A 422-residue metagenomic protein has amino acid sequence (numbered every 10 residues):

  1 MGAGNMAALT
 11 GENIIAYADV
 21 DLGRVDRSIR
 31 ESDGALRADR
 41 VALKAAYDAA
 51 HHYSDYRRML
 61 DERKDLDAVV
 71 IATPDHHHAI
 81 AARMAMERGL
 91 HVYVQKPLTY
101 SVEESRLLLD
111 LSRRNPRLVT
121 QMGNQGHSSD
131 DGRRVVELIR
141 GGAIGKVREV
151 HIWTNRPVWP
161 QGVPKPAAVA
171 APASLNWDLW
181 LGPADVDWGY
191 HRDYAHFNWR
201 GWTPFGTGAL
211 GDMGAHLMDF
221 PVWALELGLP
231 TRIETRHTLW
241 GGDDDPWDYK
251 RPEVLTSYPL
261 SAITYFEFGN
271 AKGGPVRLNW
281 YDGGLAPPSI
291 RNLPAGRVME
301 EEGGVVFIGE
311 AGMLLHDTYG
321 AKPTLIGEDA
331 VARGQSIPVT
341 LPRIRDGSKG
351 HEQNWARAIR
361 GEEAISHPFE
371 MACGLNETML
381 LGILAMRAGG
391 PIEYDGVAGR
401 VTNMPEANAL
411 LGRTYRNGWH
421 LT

Functional and structural regions predicted by a protein language model:
M1-H91, R106-V119: N-terminal glycine-/serine-/threonine-rich beta1-alpha1-beta2 phosphate-ribose binding loop of Rossmann-like
A7, D26-I29, R57-L60, A82-M86 (+9 more regions): Non-transmembrane alpha-helical segments in soluble domains of secreted/periplasmic/extracellular proteins
I15-D19, R24, H52, V70-A72 (+10 more regions): Structural recognition of the beta-strand scaffold that forms the well-ordered cores of secreted hydrolase catalytic
D21, Y53, A72-H77, L98-Y100 (+6 more regions): Short, solvent-exposed turn/loop segments enriched in Gly/Ser/Thr/Pro and often Arg
A68-H76, A85, L90, V94-Q95 (+4 more regions): Conserved beta-strand->loop/alpha-helix structural units within folded catalytic cores of enzymes with alpha/beta
H91-Y93, T99-S174: A contiguous active-site-proximal alpha/beta segment in oxidoreductase catalytic domains
L118, G145-H151, A385-R400, G412-T422: C-terminal capping/lid region of NAD(P)-dependent oxidoreductase domains
A168-V169, A173-R357, E363, E377-I383 (+3 more regions): Glycine-rich, aromatic-lined ligand/substrate-binding cores of catalytic and carbohydrate-binding domains
